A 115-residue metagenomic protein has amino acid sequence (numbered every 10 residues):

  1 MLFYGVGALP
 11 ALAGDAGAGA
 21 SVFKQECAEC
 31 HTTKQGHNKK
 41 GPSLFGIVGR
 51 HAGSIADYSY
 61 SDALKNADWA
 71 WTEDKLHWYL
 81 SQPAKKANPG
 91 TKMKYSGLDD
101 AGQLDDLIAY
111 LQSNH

Functional and structural regions predicted by a protein language model:
M1-G7: Bacterial N-terminal signal peptides
G7-D15: Sec/Tat signal peptide C-region and signal peptidase I cleavage site
G14-H37, L44: Sequence/structural segment immediately N-terminal to covalent heme-attachment motifs in c-type and related
K24, A28, T32-Q35, G49 (+2 more regions): Sec-exported extracytoplasmic/periplasmic mature domains
Q25, K39, I55, N88-G90 (+1 more regions): Extracytoplasmic
G41-D62, S81: Solvent-exposed helix-loop boundary motif
A56-D74: Short Fe-S-cluster ligation motifs
A70-H115: C-terminal capping alpha-helices of c-type cytochrome domains
